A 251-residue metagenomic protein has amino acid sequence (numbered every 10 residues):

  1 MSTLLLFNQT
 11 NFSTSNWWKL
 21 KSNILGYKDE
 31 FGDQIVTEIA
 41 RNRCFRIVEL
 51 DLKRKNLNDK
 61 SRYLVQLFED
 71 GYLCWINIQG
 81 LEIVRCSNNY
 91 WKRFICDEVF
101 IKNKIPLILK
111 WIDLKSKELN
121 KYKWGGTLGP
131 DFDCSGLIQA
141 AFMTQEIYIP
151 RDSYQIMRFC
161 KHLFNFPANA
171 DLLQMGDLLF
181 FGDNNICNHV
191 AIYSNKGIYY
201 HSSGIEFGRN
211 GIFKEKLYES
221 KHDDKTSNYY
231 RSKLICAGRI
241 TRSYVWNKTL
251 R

Functional and structural regions predicted by a protein language model:
S2-S13, K19-R46, D51-K53: Beta-loop motif signature
N11-G26, M143-K161, N195: Short, basic/aromatic beta-hairpin or loop at an interaction surface
T14-K28, Q34-T37, S194-R251: Aromatic- and glycine-rich peptidoglycan recognition patches
E38-Q79: SH3/SH3-like beta-barrel superfamily modules
L81-K117: Acidic low-complexity segments
L107-D131, R151: Active-site nucleophile-His-acid catalytic modules used for acyl/amide transfer and hydrolysis across diverse enzymes
L128-Q145, I149-D152: Active-site nucleophilic cysteine motif
P150-E215, E219, L250: ...with weaker cross-activation on analogous glycine-rich loops/strands in unrelated enzymes
